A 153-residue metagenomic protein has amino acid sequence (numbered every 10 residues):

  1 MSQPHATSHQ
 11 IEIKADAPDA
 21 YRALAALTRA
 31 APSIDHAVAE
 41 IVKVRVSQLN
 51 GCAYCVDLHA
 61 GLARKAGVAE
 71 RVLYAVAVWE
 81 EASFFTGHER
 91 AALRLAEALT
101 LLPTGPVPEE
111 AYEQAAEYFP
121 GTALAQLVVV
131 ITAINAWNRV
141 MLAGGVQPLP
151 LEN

Functional and structural regions predicted by a protein language model:
M1-N153: Hydrophobic alpha-helical segments
